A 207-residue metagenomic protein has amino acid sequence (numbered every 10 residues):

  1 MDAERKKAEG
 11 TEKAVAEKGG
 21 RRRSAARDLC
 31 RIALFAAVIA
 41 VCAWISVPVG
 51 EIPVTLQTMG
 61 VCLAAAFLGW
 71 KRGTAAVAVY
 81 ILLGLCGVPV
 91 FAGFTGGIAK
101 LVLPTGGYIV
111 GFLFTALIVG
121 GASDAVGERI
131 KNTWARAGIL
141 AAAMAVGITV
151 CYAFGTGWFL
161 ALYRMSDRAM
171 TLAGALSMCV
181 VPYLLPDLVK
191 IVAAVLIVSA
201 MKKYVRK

Functional and structural regions predicted by a protein language model:
D2-A76: Hydrophobic transmembrane alpha-helices
E4-K6, G10-G19, L34, V41 (+1 more regions): Short helix-perturbing small/polar motifs within transmembrane alpha-helices
S24-F35, Q57-V61, G73, P104 (+4 more regions): Residue-level signature of transmembrane alpha-helical entry/exit and packing/kink sites in multi-pass membrane
R31-A36, V90-F94, A169-M170: Short hydrophobic/aromatic-rich motifs at helix boundaries and adjacent loops
L34, A78-L82, G106, F114 (+4 more regions): Hydrophobic residues within alpha-helical transmembrane segments of multi-pass solute transporters/permease subunits
V38, C42, S46, A64 (+11 more regions): Alpha-helical membrane-inserting segments
A43-G121: Alpha-helical membrane segments and adjacent membrane-interface helices in multi-pass membrane proteins
F94, I130-K207: Membrane-embedded alpha-helical hairpins and interfacial helices in multi-pass inner-membrane proteins
